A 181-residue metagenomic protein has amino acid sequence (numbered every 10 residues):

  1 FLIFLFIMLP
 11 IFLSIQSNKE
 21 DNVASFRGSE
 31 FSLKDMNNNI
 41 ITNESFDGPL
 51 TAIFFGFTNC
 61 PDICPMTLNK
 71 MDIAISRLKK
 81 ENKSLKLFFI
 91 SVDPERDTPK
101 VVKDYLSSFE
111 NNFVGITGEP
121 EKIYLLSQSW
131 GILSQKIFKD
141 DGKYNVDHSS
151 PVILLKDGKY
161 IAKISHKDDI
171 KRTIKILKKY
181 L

Functional and structural regions predicted by a protein language model:
F1-S32, L181: N-terminal targeting signals for export/organelle localization
G28-S29, L50-T51, S149-S150: Short loop/turn microsegments at loop-to-beta-strand junctions
S32-L33, L154: Hydrophobic beta-strand positions
N43-T67, M71, F88: Short active-site neighborhood of thiol/selenol oxidoreductases, capturing the structured segment around
L50, I75-K79, S127-W130, S134 (+2 more regions): Sec/Tat-exported extracytoplasmic proteins
L68-L126: Structural microenvironment flanking redox-active thiols in thiol-disulfide oxidoreductases
K122-I176: Thiol/disulfide oxidoreductase modules built on the thioredoxin-like
